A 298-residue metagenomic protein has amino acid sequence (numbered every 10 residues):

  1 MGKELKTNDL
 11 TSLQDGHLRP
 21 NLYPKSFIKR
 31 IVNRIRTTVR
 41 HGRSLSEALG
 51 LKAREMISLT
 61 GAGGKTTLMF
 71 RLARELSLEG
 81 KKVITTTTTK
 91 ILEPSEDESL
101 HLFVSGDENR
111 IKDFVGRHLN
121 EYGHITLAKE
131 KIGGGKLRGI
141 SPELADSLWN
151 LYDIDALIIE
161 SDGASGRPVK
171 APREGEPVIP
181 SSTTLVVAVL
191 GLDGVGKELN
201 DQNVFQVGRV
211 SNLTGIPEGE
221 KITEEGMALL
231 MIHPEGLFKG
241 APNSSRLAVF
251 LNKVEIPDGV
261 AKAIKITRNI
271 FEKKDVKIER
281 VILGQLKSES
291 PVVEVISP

Functional and structural regions predicted by a protein language model:
G2, F27-E55: Extreme N-terminal, non-catalytic leader segments that precede Walker-type/kinase nucleotide-binding cores
E47-L76: Walker A (P-loop) phosphate-binding motif
R74-I125: N-terminal phosphate/diphosphate-binding loop that engages ATP/GTP or pyrophosphate donors across diverse enzyme folds
A128-A171: Phosphate-binding/switch loop-helix module in NTP-utilizing enzymes
G175-D193: Inter-motif core of Ras-like GTPase G domains
L192, A248-G259, L283-E289: G-domain G4 guanine-recognition motif of GTPases
E218-R246, F250-V254: Conserved C-terminal guanine-recognition region of P-loop GTPase G domains, centered on the G4
N269-I270, V276-V293: Canonical P-loop GTPase G-domain recognition
